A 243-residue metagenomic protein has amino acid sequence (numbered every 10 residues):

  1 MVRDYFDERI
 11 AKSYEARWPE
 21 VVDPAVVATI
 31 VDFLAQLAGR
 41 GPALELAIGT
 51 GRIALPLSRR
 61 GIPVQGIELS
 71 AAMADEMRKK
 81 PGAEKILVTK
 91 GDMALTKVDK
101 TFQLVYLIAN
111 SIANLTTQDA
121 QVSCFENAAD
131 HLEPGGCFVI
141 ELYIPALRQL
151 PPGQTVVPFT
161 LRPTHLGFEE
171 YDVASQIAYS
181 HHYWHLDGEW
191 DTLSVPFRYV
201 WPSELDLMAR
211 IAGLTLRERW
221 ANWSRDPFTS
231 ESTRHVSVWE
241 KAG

Functional and structural regions predicted by a protein language model:
M1-A38: Conserved class I S-adenosyl-L-methionine
R40-G49: Conserved class I S-adenosyl-L-methionine
T50-L95: Class I SAM-dependent methyltransferase SAM/SAH-binding core
A94-L104: A short acidic, Gly/Pro-enriched loop at the edge of an enzyme's catalytic core that lines a small-molecule cofactor
Q103-D119: A short SAM/SAH-binding and catalytic strip from SAM-dependent methyltransferases
V122-P134: A short glycine-rich, Lys/Arg-flanked "PGG" loop and its adjoining helix->strand segment in the class I
V139-M208: SAM-dependent methyltransferase
P202-G243: C-terminal lobe and adjacent flexible extensions of AdoMet/dcAdoMet transferase-like proteins
